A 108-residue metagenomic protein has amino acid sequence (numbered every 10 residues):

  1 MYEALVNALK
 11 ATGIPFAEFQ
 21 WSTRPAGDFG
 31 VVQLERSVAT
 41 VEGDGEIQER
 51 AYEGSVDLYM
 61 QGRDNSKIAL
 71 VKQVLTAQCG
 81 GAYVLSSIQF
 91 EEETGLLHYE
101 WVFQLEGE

Functional and structural regions predicted by a protein language model:
M1-D44, R63-K67, E93: Small/polar-rich, solvent-exposed N-terminal microdomains that initiate assembly or binding
L5, L9, V31-V32, V56-Y59 (+3 more regions): Generic hydrophobic secondary-structure signal
I14-F16, T40, A51, S55 (+2 more regions): Generic preference for well-ordered secondary structure
E42-D44, S55-Y59, G80-V84, E108: Glycine-rich loops and low-complexity Gly/Arg-rich segments that provide flexible linkers or classic glycine-based
G45-A51, K72-Q73: Short intrinsically disordered coil segments
Q48-G62, L96-G107: Oligomerization/assembly interface segments of phage tail-like spikes and tubes
A69-E108: Acidic-leaning, charged glycine-interspersed low-complexity segments
